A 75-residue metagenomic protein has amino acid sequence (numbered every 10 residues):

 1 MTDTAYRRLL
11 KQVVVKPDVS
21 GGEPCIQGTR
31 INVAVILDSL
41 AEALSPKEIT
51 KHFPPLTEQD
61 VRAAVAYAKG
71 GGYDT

Functional and structural regions predicted by a protein language model:
M1-S20: Basic, low-complexity segments
V15-K16, G22, L37, E58: N-terminal hydrophobic or amphipathic segments with adjacent small-residue motifs that include Sec signal peptides
E23-R30: Basic, short loop/linker segments at the boundary and entry of helix-turn-helix/winged-helix-like folds
I31-T75: Long, charge-rich, low-complexity alpha-helical segments
